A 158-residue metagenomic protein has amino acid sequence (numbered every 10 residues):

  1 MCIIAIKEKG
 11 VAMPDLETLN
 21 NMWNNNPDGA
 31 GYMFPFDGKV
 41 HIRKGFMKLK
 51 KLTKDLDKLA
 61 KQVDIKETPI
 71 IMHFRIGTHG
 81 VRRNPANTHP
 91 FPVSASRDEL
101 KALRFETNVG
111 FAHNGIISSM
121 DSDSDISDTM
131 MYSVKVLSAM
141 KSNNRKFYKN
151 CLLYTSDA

Functional and structural regions predicted by a protein language model:
M1-K58, E67-I70: Extreme N-terminus nucleophile/cap motif
W23-P27, V63, R82-N84: A short catalytic or substrate-binding loop motif that flags glycine-/basic-rich loops and adjacent residues that bind
L56-L59, I70, G77, V81 (+1 more regions): A glycine-rich, hydrophobic loop/mini-helix early in the fold
G80-N108, F147: Acidic loop->beta-strand submotif enriched in PP2C/PPM serine/threonine phosphatases
T107-S122: Conserved beta-strand-loop-short alpha-helix elements that form and flank the Mn2+/Mg2+-coordinating active site
S119-M140: Glycine-rich phosphate-binding loop plus the immediately following alpha-helix
Y154-A158: Conserved small/polar residues in nucleotide/adenosyl-binding loops
